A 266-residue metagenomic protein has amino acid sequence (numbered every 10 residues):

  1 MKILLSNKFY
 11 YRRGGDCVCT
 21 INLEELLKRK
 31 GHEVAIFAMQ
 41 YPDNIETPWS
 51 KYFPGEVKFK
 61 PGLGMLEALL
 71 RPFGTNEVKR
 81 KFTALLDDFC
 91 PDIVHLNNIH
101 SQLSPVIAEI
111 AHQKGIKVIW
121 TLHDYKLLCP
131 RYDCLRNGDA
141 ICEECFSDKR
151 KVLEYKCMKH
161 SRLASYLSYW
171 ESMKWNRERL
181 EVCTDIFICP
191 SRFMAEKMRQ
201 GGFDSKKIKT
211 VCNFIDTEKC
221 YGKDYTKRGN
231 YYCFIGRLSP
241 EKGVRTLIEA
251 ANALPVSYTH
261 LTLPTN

Functional and structural regions predicted by a protein language model:
M1-D43, D87-F89, I107, K114-K117 (+1 more regions): N-terminal subdomain of nucleotide-sugar transferases
R13-G14, T217-K219, S239-V244: A short, basic/aromatic alpha-helical/loop segment that forms part of the nucleotidyl-sugar donor-binding site
R29-I93: A conserved catalytic-core segment of Leloir-type glycosyltransferases
A84-L103, K117-T121, K126: Short N-terminal targeting/anchoring amphipathic segment
Q113, K126, C142-F187, E196: Membrane-proximal helix-turn-helix segments that form the acceptor-binding/catalytic region of lipid-linked
I188, D224-K242, I248-N252: Conserved donor-binding/catalytic core segment of Leloir-type glycosyltransferases
F193, F214: Carbohydrate-associated surface elements
T259-T265: Conserved small/polar residues in nucleotide/adenosyl-binding loops
